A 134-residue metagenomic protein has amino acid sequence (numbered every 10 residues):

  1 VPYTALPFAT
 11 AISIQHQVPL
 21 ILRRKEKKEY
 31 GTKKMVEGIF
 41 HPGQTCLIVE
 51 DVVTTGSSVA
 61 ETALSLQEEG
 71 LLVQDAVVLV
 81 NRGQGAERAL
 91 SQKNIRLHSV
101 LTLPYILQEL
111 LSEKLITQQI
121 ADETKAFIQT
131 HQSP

Functional and structural regions predicted by a protein language model:
V1, K27-Y30, G43, L47 (+5 more regions): Generic alpha-helix detector with strongest preference for long hydrophobic helices that associate with membranes
V1-T4, V77: Short glycine-rich phosphate-binding loop at a beta-alpha junction
T4, A9, P19, S57-G70 (+1 more regions): Generic hydrophobic segment detector
T4-A5, E26, G83: A generic "binding-loop/recognition-motif" signal
F8-L47, T55-E61: Short, glycine/charge-rich flexible loops or terminal/linker lids adjacent to PRPP-binding catalytic cores
L64-P134: PRPP-dependent phosphoribosyltransferase catalytic core
